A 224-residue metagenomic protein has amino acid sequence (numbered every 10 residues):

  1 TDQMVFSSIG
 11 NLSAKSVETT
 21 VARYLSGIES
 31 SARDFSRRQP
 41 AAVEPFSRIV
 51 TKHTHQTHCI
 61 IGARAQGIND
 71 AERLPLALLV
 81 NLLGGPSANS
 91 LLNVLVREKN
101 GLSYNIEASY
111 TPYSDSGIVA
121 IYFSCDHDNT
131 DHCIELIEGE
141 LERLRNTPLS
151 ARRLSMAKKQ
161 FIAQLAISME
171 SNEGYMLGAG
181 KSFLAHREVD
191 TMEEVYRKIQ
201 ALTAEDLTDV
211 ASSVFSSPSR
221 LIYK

Functional and structural regions predicted by a protein language model:
T1-R33, Q39, Q66-G67, L76 (+2 more regions): Charge-rich, well-structured scaffold segments of protease-associated domains
A32-N89: His/Glu-based metal-binding/catalytic segments typifying zinc-dependent metallopeptidases
N89-S90, S171: Short linear Ser/Thr-Pro motifs
L91, V96: Active-site palm subdomain of RNA-directed nucleic acid polymerases
